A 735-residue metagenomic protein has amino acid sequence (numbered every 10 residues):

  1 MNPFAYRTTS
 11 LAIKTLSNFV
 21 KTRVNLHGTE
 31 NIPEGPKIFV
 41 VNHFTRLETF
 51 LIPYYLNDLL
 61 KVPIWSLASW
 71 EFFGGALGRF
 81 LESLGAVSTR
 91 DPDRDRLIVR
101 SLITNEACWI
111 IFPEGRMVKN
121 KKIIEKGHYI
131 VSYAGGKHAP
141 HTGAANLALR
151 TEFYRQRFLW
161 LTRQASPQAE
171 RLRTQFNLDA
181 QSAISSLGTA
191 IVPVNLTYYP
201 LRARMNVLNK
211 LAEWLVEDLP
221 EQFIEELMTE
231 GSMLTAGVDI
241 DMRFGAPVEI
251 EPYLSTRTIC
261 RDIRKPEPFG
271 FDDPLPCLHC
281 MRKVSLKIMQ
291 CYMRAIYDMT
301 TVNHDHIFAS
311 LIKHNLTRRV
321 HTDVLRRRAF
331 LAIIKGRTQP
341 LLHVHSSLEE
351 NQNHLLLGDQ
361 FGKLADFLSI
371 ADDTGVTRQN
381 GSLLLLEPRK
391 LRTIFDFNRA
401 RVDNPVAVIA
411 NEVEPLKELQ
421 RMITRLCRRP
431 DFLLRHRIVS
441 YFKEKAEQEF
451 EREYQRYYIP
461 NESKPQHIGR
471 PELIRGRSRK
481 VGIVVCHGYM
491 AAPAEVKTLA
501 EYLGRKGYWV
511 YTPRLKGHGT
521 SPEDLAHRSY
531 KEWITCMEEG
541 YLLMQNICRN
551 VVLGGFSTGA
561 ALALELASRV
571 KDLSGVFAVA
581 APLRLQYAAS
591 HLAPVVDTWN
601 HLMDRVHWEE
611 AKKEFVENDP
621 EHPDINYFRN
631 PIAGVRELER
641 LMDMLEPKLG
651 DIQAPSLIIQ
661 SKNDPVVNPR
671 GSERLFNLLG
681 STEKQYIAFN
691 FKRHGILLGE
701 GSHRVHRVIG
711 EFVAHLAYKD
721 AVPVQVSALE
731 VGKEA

Functional and structural regions predicted by a protein language model:
M1-P63, S69-F73, E82, R94-Q466 (+5 more regions): Membrane-interfacial terminal anchoring regions of lipid-handling membrane enzymes
T45, N663-V667, G695: Acidic catalytic loop of the alpha/beta-hydrolase fold
I52-Y54, L499, A654, N668-N677 (+1 more regions): Short alpha-helix in the alpha/beta-hydrolase fold that links the catalytic acid
I459-S521: Short, surface-exposed "cap/lid" segments of acyl-processing enzymes
W509-Y511, E673-G695, S702: Catalytic histidine neighborhood in serine/cysteine hydrolases with alpha/beta-hydrolase-type architecture
G555-G559, A563: Gly/Ala-rich beta-loop-alpha elbow adjacent to hydrolase catalytic centers
I652, I658-Q660, D664: Short beta-strand/loop motif that positions the catalytic acidic residue of the alpha/beta-hydrolase fold
N690-A735: Catalytic active-site module of serine/aspartate enzymes centered on a nucleophile-bearing elbow/loop
